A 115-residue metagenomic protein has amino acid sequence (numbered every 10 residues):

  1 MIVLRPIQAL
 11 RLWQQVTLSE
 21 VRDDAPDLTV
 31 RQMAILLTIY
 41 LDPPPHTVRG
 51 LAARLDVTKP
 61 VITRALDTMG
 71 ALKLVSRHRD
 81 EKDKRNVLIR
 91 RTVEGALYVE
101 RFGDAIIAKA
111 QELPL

Functional and structural regions predicted by a protein language model:
M1-P26: N-terminal leader segment of winged-helix/HTH proteins
T17-E20, E100-L115: Amphipathic alpha-helical dimerization/coiled-coil segments that flank or bridge DNA-binding/regulatory modules
L18-T58: N-terminal helix-turn-helix DNA-binding core of bacterial DNA-binding proteins
P45-V87: Canonical helix-turn-helix DNA-binding module
E81-F102: Basic, amphipathic "hinge/linker" alpha-helix immediately C-terminal to the N-terminal HTH DNA-binding motif
